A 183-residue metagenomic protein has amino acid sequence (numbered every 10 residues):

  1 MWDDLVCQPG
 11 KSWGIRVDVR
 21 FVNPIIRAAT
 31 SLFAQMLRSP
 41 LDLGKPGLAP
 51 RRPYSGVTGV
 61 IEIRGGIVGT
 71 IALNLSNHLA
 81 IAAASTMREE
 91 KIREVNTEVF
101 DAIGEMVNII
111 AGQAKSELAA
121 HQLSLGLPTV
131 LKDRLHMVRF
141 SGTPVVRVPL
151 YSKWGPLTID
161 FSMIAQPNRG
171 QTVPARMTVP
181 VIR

Functional and structural regions predicted by a protein language model:
W2-R183: N-terminal auxiliary interaction/assembly segments of multi-subunit proteins
